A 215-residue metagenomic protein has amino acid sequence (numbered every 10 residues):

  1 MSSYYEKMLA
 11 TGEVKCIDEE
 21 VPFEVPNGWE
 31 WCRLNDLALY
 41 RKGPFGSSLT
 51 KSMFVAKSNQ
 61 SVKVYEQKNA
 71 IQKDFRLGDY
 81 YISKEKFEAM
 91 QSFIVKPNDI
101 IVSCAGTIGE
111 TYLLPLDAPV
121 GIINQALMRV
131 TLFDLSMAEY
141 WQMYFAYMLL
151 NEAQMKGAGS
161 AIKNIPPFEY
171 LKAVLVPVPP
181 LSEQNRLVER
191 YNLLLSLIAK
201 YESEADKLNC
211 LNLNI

Functional and structural regions predicted by a protein language model:
M1-E13: Extended, domain-scale alpha-helical bundle/helix-rich regions
V14-S47, P177, L181-V188, N192-I215: Non-catalytic DNA-recognition/assembly elements of restriction-modification systems
C16-I17, E30-K73, M90: Low-complexity, Lys/Gly-biased intrinsically disordered segments
V25, Q91, A118-P119: Short, conserved secondary-structure segments in the cores of folded domains
G46-L49, N69-I82, I100-I123, A138-M143 (+1 more regions): Short, ligand-facing micro-motifs at secondary-structure edges
K84-M90: Short alpha-helix capping/helix-loop boundary micro-motifs
V95-K96: Short, well-ordered loop/turn sites that connect or cap secondary structure elements
C104-T107, V120-M128, S160-V178: A short glycine-rich beta-alpha junction/loop motif
